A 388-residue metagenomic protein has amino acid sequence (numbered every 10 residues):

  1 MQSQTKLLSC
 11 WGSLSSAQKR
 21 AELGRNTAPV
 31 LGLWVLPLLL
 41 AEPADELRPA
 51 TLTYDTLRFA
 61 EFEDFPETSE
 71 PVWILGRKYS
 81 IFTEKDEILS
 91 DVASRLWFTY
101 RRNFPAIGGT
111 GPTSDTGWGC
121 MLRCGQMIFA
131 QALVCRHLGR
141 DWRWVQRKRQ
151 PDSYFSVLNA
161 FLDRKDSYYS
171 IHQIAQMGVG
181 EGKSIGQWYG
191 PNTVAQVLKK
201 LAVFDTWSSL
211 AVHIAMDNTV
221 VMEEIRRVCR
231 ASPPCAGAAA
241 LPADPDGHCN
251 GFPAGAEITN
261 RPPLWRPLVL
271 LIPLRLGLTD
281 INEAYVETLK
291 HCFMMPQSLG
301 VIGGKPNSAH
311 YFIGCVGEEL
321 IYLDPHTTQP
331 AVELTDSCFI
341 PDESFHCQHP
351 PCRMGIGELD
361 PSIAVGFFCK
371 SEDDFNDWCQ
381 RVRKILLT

Functional and structural regions predicted by a protein language model:
Q2-S114, Q131-T388: Cysteine-dependent deubiquitinase/ubiquitin-like isopeptidase catalytic cores across multiple families
M127-F129: Primarily extracytoplasmic ectodomains and periplasmic/lumenal surface modules that are beta-strand-rich
